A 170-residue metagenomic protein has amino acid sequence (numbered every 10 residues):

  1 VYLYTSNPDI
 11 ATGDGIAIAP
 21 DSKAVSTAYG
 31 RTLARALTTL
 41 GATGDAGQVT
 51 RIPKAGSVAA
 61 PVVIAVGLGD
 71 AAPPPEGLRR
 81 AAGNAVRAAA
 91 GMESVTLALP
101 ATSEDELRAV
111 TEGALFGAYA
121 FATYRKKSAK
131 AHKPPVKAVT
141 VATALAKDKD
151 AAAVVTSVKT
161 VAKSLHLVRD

Functional and structural regions predicted by a protein language model:
V1-D170: Glycine-/small-residue-enriched capping loops at alpha/beta junctions
